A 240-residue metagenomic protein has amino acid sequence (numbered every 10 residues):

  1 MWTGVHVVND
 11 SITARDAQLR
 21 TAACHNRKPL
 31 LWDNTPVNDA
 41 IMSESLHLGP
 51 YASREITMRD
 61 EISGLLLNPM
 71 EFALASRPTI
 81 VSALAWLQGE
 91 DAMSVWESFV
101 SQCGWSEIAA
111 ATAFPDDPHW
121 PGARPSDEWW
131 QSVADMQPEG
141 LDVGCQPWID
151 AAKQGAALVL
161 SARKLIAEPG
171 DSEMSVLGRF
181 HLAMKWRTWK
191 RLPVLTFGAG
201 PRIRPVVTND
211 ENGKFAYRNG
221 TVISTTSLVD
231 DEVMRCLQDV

Functional and structural regions predicted by a protein language model:
M1-E90: Catalytic-core regions of glycoside hydrolase
D91-V240: C-terminal functional modules
